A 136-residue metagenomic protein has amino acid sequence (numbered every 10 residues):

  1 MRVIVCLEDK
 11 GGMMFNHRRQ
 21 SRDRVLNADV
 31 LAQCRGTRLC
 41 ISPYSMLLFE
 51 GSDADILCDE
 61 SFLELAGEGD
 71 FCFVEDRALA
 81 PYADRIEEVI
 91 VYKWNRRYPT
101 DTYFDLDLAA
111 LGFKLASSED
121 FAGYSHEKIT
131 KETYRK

Functional and structural regions predicted by a protein language model:
M1-K136: Enzymes that bind and transform nitrogen-containing heteroaromatic metabolites
